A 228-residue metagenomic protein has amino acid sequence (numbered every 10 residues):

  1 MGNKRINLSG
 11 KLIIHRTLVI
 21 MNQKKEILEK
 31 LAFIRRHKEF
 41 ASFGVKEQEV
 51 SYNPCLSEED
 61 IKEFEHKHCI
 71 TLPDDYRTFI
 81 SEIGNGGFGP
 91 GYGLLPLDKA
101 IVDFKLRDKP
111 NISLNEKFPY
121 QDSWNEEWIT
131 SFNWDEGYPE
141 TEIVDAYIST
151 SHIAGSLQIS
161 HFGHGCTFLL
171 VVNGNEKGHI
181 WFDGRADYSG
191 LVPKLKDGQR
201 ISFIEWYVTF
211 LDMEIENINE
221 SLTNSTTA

Functional and structural regions predicted by a protein language model:
I20-S151, G155-Q158, L222-T226: A surface-exposed partner-binding patch
I83, L97, S160-F162, V171-N173 (+1 more regions): Structured loops at beta-to-helix junctions and adjacent beta-edge loops in soluble globular domains
H152-G155, F162-C166, N175-E176: Short, well-ordered loop/turn elements at secondary-structure boundaries
T167-I201: Segments surrounding the PLD/"HKD" phosphodiesterase catalytic module and close analogs
G190-A228: Long, compositionally biased interface segments
